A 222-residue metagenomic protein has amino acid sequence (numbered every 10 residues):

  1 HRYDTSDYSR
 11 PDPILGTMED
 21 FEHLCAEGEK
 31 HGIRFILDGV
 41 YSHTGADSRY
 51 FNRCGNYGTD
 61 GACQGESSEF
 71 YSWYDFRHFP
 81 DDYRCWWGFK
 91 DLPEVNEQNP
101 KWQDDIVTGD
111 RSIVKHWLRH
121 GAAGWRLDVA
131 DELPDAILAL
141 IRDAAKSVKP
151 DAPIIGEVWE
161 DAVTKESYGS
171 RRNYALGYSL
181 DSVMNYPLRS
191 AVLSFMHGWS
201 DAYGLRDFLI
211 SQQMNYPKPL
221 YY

Functional and structural regions predicted by a protein language model:
H1-H120, I141-S147, T164-K165, V183 (+1 more regions): Substrate-binding/active-site clefts of carbohydrate-active enzymes
I14-L15, A130-A136, D161-V163: Acidic-and-aromatic substrate-binding clefts and catalytic sites of carbohydrate-active enzymes
T17, D110, P134, M214-P217: Residues that cap or delimit alpha-helices
G32-I36, G124-R126, D151-I155, Y221-Y222: Structural preference for beta-strand elements that scaffold enzyme active sites
L37-T44, V129-D131, G156-V158: A cross-domain feature marking catalytic cores of carbohydrate-active enzymes and several ubiquitous metabolic/repair
A46-D47, N52-R53, R142-D143, D151-Y222: Conserved alpha/beta catalytic core and glycan-binding cleft of carbohydrate-active enzymes
K115-L133: N-terminal/domain-start segments enriched in small and hydrophobic, helix-friendly residues, covering either
D131-L133, I137-L138, D143-A144, K149: Repeat-solenoid scaffold signature
